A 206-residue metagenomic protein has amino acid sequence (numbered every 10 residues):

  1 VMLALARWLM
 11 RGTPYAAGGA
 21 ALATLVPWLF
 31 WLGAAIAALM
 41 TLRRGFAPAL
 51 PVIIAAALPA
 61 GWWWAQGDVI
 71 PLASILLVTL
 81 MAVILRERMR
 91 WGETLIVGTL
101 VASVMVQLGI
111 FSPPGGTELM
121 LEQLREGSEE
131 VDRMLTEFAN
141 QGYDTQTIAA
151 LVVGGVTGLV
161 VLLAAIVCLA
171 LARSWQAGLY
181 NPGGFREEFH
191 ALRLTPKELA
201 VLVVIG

Functional and structural regions predicted by a protein language model:
V1-A55: Hydrophobic transmembrane alpha-helices
A17-G18, L50-I54, L72, T94-V97 (+1 more regions): Hydrophobic alpha-helical transmembrane segments
A20-G33, I54-I75, V106-I110, G206: Hydrophobic alpha-helical transmembrane segments in multi-pass membrane proteins
A60-W64, P71-P113: Short helix-perturbing small/polar motifs within transmembrane alpha-helices
E93-F111, D144-L162, L194-T195: Alpha-helical membrane-spanning segments of integral membrane proteins, especially the hydrophobic core of TM bundles
Q107-V152: Membrane-interface interhelical loops and short interface/amphipathic helices in multi-pass inner-membrane
V156-Y180: Transmembrane alpha-helical segments in integral membrane proteins
N181-G206: Small-residue-rich helix-loop
